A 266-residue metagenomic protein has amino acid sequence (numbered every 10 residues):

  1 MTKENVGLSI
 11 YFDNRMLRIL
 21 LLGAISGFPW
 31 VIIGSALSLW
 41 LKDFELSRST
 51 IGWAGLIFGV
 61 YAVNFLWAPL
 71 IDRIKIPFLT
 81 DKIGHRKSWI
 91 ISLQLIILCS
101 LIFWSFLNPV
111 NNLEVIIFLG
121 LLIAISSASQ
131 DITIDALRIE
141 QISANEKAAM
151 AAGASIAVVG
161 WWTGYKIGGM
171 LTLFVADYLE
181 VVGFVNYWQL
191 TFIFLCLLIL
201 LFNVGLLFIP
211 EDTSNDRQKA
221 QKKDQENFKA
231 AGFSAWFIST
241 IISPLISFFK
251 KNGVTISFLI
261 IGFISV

Functional and structural regions predicted by a protein language model:
M1-D13, C99, S105-I117, S129 (+1 more regions): Intracellular loop-helix junctions on the cytosolic face of multi-pass helical membrane proteins
T2-Y61, L122, V254-I261, V266: Helix-loop boundary and gating motifs at the non-cytosolic
L20, G52-G55, T80, G84-K87 (+3 more regions): Conserved glycine-rich helix-kink/hinge and helix-boundary motifs of the Major Facilitator Superfamily
G27, A62, A124, V158-W162 (+1 more regions): Residue-level signal for discrete positions within transmembrane alpha-helices of multi-pass small-molecule
G27, V31, A124-D135: Small-residue-rich segments within alpha-helical transmembrane domains of MFS-like 12-TM solute carriers
W40-F44, R73-I74, I132, L137-E146 (+1 more regions): Helix-to-coil boundary motifs at intracellular loop junctions of multi-pass secondary transporters
T50-P77, I97: Central cavity-lining transmembrane alpha-helices of secondary-active solute carriers, predominantly the Major
I76-P77, S88-N111: C-terminal ends and interior cores of transmembrane alpha-helices in multi-pass membrane transporters/permeases
